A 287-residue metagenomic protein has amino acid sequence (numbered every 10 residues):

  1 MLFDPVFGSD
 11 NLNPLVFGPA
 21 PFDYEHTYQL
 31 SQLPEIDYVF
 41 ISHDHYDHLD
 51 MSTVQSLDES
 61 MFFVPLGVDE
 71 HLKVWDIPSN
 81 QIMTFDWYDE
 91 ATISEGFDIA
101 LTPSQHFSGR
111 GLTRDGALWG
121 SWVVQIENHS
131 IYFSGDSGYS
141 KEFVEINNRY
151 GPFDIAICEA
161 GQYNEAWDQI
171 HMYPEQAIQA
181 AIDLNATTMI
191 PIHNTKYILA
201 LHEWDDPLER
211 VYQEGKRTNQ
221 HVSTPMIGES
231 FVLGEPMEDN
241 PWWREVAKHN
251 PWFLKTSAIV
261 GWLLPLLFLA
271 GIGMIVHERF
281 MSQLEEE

Functional and structural regions predicted by a protein language model:
L2-F40, D44, M51-S52, G67 (+2 more regions): Pre-active-site segment of Zn-dependent metallo-hydrolases
D4, H43, D50, F62 (+5 more regions): Divalent metal-coordination and catalytic microenvironments
P5-F7, D44, S104-Q105, G135-S137 (+2 more regions): Active-site metal-binding loops of divalent metal-dependent hydrolases
Q32, P65-H129, R210-S230, G234-M237: Metallo-beta-lactamase
Y38, M61-F63, G67-K73, S140-M226: Cap/insert and terminal regions of metallo-dependent hydrolase folds
L57-M61, S130-I131: Short active-site oxyanion
R114-S121, Q125-Y132, S137-H171, Q220 (+3 more regions): Mobile, glycine- and charge-enriched loop segments and immediately flanking short secondary-structure elements within
L201-E287: C-terminal regulatory/interaction regions
